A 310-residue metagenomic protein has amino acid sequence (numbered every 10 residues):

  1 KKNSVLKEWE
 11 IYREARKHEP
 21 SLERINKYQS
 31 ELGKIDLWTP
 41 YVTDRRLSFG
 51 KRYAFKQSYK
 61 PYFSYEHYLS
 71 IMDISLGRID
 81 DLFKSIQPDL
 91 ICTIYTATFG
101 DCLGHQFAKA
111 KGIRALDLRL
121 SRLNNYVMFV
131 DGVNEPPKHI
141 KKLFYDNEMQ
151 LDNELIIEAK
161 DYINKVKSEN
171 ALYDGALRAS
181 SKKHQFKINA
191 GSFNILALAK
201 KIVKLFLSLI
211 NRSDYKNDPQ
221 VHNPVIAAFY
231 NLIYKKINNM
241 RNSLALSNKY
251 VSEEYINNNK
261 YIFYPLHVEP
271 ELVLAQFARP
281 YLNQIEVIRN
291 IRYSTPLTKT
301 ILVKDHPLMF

Functional and structural regions predicted by a protein language model:
K1, I94-A97, H267, D305: Structural motif
K1-G77, L120-K235, N239: Conserved N-terminal ligand/cofactor-binding loop architecture of enzyme catalytic domains
K1-N3, I11, G112, V273 (+2 more regions): C-terminal or late-domain output modules
F55-P61, S85-D89, Y261-P270, L302: Glycine-rich, often proline-containing surface loops adjacent to acidic residues and nearby aromatics that form
E66-I71, T93, F277-Y281, M309: Short, flexible loop segments at the rims of nucleotide/cofactor-binding pockets, characterized by
L69-K84, L302, P307-F310: Donor nucleotide-activated moiety binding/catalytic core segment of transferases that use nucleotide-activated donors
S75-K141: Conserved nucleotide-sugar donor-interacting segment of glycosyltransferase catalytic cores, predominantly GT-B
I195-M309: Conserved catalytic-core segment of nucleotide-activated headgroup transferases in glycan assembly
